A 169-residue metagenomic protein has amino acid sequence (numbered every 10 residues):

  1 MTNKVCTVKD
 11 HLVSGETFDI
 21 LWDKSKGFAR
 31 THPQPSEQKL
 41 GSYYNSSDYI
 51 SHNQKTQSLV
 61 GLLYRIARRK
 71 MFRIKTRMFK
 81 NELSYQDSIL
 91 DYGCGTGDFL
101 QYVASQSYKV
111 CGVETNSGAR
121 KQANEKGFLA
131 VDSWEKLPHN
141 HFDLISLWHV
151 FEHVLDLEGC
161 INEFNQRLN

Functional and structural regions predicted by a protein language model:
M1-S58: N-terminal juxtadomain amphipathic helix that follows a signal peptide/anchor or precedes a small N-terminal auxiliary
T17, L62-I66, F151: Charge-dense, low-complexity intrinsically disordered segments
K26, N45-S46, H52-K55, R65-I66 (+2 more regions): Short, surface-exposed linear patches
Y43, I66, K70, E82: Residues that form generic nucleotide/phosphate-binding pockets
I50, A67-R68, K126-G127: Short amphipathic alpha-helical patches
L59-K75: Conserved SAM-binding loop and adjacent beta-strand
M71-N169: Conserved SAM-binding loop
